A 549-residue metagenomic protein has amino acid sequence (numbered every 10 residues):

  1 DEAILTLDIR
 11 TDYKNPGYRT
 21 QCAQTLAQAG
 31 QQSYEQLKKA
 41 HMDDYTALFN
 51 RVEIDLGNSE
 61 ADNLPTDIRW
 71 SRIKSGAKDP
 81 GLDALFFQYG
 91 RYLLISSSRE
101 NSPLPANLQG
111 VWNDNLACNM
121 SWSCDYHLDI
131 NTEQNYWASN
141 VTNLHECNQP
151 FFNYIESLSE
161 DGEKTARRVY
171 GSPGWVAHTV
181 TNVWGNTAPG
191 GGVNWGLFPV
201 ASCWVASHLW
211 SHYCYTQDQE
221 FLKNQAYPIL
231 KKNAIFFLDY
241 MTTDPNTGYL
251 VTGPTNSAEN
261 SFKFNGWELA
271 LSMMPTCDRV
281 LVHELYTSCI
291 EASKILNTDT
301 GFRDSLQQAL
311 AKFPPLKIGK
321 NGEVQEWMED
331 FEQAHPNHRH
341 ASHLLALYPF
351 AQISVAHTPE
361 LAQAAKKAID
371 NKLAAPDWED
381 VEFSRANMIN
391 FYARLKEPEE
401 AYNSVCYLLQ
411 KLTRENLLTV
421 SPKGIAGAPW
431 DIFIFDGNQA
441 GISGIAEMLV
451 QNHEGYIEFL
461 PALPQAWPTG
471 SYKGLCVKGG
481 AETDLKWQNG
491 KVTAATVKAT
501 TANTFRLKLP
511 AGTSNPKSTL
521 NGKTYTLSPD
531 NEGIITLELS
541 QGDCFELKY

Functional and structural regions predicted by a protein language model:
D1-D125, L144-Q149, I155-T165, S293-T300 (+6 more regions): Acidic/polar, glycine-enriched structural segments that form the non-catalytic walls/loops of the carbohydrate-binding
T6, Y13-Y18, N107-D125, P173-K223 (+2 more regions): The feature captures the catalytic groove of carbohydrate-active enzymes
L7, D83-S97, S202-W210, Y227-P228 (+1 more regions): Extended, hydrophobic/aromatic-rich amphipathic alpha-helical segments that build helical scaffolds
D8-D12, L48, S97, T255 (+3 more regions): Structured loops at beta-to-helix junctions and adjacent beta-edge loops in soluble globular domains
Y13-N15, E100-L104, D114-N115, N119-M120 (+8 more regions): Flexible loop/turn segments at secondary-structure boundaries
W70, K74, N115-S121, D129-Y136 (+4 more regions): Flexible glycine/proline-enriched surface loops and loop-helix/loop-strand junctions
L128-E133, N140-V169, W184, N194-Q219 (+3 more regions): Active-site core of glycosidic bond-cleaving carbohydrate-active enzymes
D239, T247, E399-T526, D530 (+1 more regions): Non-catalytic C-terminal accessory modules of carbohydrate-active enzymes
